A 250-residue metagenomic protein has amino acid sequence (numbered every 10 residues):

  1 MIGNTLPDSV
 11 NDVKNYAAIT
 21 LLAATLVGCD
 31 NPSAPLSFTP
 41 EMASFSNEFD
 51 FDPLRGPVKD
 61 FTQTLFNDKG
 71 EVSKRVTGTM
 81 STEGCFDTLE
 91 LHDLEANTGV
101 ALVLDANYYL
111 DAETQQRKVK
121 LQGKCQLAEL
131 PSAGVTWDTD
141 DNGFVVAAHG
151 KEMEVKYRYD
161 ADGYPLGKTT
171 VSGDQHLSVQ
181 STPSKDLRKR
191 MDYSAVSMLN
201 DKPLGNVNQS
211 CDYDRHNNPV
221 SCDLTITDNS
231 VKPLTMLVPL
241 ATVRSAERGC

Functional and structural regions predicted by a protein language model:
M1-V27: Sec-dependent bacterial lipoprotein signal peptides
C29-C250: Buried hydrophobic residues that stabilize the cores of well-folded domains
